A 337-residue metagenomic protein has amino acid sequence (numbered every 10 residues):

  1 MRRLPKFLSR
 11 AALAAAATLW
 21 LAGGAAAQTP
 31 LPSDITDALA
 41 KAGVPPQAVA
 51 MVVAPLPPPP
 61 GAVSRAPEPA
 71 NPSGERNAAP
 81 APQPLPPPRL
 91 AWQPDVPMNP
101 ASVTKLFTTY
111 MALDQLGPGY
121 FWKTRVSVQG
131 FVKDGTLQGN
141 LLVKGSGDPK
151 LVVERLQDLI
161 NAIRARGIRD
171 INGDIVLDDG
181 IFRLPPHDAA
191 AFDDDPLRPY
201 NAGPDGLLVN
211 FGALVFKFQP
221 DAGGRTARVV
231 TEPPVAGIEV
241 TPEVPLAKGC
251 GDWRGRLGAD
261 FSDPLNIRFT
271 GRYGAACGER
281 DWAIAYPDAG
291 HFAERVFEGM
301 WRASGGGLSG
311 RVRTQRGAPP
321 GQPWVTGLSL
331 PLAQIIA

Functional and structural regions predicted by a protein language model:
M1-F7: N-terminal secretory signal peptides that target proteins for export/translocation
R10-G24: Bacterial N-terminal signal peptides
A16, A62-G74, A78-Q83: Short, low-complexity intrinsically disordered segments enriched in A/P/G/S/L with frequent Arg, especially at protein
Q28-A42, M98, D114-A337: Conserved serine DD-peptidase/penicillin-binding transpeptidase domain and beta-lactam-recognizing active-site
L31, I35, Q47-V49, S102-V103 (+1 more regions): Short N-terminal amphipathic alpha-helix/helix-capping patch enriched in small hydrophobics with frequent Ser/Thr
L39-S64, P80-W92: A short, well-structured edge-of-sheet supersecondary motif
A48-A50, D95-P97, V103, K123 (+1 more regions): A common structural microfeature
A91-M111, I336: Short active-site loop at a secondary-structure junction that contains or immediately precedes the catalytic residue(s)
